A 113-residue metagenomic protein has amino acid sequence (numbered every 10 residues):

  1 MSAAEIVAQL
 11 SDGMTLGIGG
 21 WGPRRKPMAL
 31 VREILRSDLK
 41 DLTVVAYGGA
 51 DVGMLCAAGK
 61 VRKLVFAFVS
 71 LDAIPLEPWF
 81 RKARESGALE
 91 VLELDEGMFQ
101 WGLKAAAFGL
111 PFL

Functional and structural regions predicted by a protein language model:
M1-L113: Conserved alpha/beta enzyme-core scaffold
